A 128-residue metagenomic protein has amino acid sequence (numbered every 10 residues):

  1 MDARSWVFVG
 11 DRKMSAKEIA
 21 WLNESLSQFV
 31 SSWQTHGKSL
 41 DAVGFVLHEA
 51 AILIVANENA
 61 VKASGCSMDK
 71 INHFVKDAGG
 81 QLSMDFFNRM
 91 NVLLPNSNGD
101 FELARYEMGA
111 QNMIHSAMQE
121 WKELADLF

Functional and structural regions predicted by a protein language model:
M1-V7, E123-F128: Short N-terminal secondary-structure initiator segments
D2-V7, H48-N57: Glycine-rich, often proline-containing surface loops adjacent to acidic residues and nearby aromatics that form
G10-K38: Surface-exposed, low-hydrophobicity interaction/linker segments
I19, N23-L26, A51, N72-V75: A general structural signal for well-ordered alpha-helical packing
K38-A51: Short edge beta-strands and adjacent turn/loop segments
D41-V43, Q81-N91: Short, flexible active-site-proximal loops enriched in glycine and acidic residues
I54-V55, N59-M84: Helix-adjacent hinge/juxtasegments
F86-F128: Terminal interaction module
